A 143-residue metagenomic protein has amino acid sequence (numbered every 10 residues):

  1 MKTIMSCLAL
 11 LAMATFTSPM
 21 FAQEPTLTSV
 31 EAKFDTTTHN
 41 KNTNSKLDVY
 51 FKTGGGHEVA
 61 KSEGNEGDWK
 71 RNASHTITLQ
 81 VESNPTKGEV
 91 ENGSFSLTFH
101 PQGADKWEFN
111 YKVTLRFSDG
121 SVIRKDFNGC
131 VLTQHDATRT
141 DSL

Functional and structural regions predicted by a protein language model:
M1-M5: Positively charged n-region of N-terminal signal peptides that target proteins for export
A9-L10, M20: Cleavable N-terminal signal peptides
F21-L143: Regulatory, non-catalytic segments
